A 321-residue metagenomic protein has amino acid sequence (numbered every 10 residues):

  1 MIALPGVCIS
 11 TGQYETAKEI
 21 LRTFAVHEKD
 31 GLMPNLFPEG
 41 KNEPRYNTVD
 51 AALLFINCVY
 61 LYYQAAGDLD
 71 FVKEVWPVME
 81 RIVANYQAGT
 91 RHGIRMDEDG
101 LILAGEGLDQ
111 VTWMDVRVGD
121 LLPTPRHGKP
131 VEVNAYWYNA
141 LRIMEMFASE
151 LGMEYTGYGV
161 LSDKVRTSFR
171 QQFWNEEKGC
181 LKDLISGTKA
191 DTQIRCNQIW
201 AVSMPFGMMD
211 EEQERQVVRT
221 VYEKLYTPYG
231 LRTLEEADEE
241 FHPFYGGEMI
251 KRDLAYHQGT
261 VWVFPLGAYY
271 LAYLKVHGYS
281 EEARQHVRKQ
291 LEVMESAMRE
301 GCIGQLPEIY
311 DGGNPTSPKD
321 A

Functional and structural regions predicted by a protein language model:
M1, E39-A52, G119-A135, K182-M209 (+2 more regions): Solvent-exposed loop and edge beta-strand segments that line ligand/cofactor-binding and catalytic clefts
L4-E106, Q110-V111, P130-N134, Y138 (+3 more regions): Aromatic-rich carbohydrate-recognition surfaces in CAZymes
I9-S10, A65, S149-E150, R195 (+2 more regions): Alpha-helix C-terminal capping/termination sites
P34-N35, Q87, R91-D99, Y138-Y245 (+2 more regions): Catalytic cores of carbohydrate-active enzymes
E43, G67-E74, P125, E132 (+5 more regions): A structural signal for alpha-helical segments
G107-P125: A short, charged helix-loop
